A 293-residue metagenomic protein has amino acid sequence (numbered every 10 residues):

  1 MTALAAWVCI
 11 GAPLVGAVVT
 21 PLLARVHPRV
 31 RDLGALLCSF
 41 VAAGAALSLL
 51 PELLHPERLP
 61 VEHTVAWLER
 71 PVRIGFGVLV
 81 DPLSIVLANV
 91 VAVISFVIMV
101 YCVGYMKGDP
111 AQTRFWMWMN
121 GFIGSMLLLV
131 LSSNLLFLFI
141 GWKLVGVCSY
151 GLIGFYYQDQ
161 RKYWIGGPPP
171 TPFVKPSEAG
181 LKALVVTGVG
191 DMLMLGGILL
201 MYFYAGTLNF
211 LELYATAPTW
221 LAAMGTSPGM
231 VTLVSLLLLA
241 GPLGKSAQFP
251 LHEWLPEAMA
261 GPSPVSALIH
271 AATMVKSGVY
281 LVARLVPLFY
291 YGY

Functional and structural regions predicted by a protein language model:
M1-Y293: ...captures the hydrophobic TM-helix bundle architecture rather than a specific catalytic motif, and can also fire on
